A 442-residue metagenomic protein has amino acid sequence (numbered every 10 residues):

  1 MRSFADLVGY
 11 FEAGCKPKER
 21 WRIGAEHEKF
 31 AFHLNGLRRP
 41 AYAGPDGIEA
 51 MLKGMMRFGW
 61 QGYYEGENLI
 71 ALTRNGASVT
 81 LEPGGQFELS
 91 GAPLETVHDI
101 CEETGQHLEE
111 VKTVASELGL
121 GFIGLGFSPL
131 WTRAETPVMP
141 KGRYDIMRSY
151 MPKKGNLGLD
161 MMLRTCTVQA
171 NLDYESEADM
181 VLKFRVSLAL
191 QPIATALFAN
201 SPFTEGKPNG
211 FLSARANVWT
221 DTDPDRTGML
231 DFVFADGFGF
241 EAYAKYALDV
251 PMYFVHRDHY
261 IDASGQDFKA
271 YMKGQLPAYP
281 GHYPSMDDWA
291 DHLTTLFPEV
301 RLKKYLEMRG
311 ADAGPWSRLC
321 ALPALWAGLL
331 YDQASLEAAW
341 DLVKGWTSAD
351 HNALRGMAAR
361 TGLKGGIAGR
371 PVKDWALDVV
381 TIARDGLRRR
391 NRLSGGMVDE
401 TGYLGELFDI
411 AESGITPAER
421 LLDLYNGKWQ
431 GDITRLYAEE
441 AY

Functional and structural regions predicted by a protein language model:
M1-N156, R164, A199, R318 (+8 more regions): Terminal catalytic/cofactor-binding subdomain
F30, Q169-D173, E307-R309: Structured core elements
H33-N35, Y174-S176, D312: Non-catalytic surface loops within mature trypsin-like serine protease
S116-E117, G121-I123, F127-R301: Loop-rich catalytic cores of soluble enzymes, especially ATP-dependent carboxylate-amine ligases and other
F232-H256, R370-E400: An exposure/low-complexity boundary signal
Q266-D350: Long, well-ordered mid-to-C-terminal structural blocks that present hydrophobic/aromatic surfaces
